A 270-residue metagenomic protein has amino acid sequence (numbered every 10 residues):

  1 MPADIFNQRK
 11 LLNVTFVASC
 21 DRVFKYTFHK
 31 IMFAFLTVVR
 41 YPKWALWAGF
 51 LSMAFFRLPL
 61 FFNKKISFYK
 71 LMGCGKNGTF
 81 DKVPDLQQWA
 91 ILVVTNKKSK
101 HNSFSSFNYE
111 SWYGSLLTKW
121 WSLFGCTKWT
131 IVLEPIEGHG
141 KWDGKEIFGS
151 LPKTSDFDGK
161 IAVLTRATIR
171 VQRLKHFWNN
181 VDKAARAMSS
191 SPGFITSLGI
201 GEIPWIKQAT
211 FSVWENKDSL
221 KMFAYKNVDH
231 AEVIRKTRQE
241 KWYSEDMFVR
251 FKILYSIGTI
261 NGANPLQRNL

Functional and structural regions predicted by a protein language model:
P2-F80, D85-Q88, K98-S106, L123-A209 (+2 more regions): Short S/T/G/P-rich N-terminal loop/turn motif that feeds into the first structured element of a domain
I91-V93: Short secondary-structure subsegments characteristic of cysteine-rich extracellular domains
N108, Y113-L117, N227, T237: Alpha-helix boundary/capping residues
W112-G125, A231-E232: A common structural junction motif
M222-F223, V228-E245: Extended hydrophobic/aromatic segments used for targeting, binding, or gating
